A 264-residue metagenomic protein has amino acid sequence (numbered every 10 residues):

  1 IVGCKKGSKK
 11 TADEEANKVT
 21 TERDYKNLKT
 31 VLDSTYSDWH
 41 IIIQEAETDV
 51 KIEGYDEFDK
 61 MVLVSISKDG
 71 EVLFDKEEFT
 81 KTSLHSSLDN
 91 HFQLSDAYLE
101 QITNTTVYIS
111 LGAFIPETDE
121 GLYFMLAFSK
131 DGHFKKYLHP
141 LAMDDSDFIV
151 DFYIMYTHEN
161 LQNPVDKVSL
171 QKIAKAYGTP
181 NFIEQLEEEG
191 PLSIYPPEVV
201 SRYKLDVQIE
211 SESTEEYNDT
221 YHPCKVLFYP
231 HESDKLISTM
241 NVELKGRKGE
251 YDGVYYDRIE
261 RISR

Functional and structural regions predicted by a protein language model:
V2-G3: C-terminal motif of bacterial Sec signal peptides marking the signal peptidase cleavage site
D13-L32: Post-signal peptide N-terminal segment of mature Sec-exported envelope proteins
S37-E53, T105-I115: Short beta-strand elements that form the blades of beta-propeller/WD-repeat-like and other beta-sheet-rich scaffold
E71-N90: Surface-exposed loop and turn segments in beta-propeller and other repeat-based domains that flank or scaffold
Y98-L99, E188-I237: Surface-exposed, charged secondary-structure patches
G132-L141, S233-R264: Short beta-strand edge/turn micro-motifs at domain boundaries
L141-V165: Short, low-complexity N-terminal intrinsically disordered segments enriched in polar/charged residues
L161-L192: Short, well-ordered alpha-helical segments enriched in acidic and aromatic residues
